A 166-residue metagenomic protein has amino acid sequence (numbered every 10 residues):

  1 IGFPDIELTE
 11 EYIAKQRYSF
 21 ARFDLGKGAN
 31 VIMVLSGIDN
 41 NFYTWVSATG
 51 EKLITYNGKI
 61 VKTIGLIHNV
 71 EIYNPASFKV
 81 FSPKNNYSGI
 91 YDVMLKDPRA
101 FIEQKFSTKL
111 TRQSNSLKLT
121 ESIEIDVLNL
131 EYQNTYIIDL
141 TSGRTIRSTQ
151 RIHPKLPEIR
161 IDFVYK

Functional and structural regions predicted by a protein language model:
I1-I54, E71, K79-K166: Acidic, serine/threonine-rich low-complexity disordered tracts
T55-Y73: Acidic-aromatic substrate-binding/catalytic surfaces of carbohydrate-active enzymes
A76: Solvent-exposed, flexible loop/coil residues
